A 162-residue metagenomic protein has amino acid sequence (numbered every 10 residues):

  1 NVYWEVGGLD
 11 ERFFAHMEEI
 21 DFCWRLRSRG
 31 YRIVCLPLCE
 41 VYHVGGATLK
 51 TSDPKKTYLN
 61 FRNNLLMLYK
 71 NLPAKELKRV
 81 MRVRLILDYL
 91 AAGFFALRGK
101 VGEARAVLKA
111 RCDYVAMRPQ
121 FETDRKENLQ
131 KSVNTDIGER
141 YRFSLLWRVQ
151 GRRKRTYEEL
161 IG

Functional and structural regions predicted by a protein language model:
N1, N60-N64, N71, N128 (+1 more regions): Detector for Asparagine
N1-E40: A short, conserved alpha-helix in the catalytic core of glycosyltransferases
I20, S28, D88-F95, M117 (+1 more regions): Catalytic-site signature of metal-activated, phosphate-bearing donor transferases, centered on the GT-A/GT-A-like
R32-T123: Active-site-adjacent helix/loop segment of glycosyltransferases that harbors family-specific signature motifs
L108-G162: Membrane-interface aromatic/basic loop that binds lipid-linked glycans or pyrophosphate carriers, typified by
